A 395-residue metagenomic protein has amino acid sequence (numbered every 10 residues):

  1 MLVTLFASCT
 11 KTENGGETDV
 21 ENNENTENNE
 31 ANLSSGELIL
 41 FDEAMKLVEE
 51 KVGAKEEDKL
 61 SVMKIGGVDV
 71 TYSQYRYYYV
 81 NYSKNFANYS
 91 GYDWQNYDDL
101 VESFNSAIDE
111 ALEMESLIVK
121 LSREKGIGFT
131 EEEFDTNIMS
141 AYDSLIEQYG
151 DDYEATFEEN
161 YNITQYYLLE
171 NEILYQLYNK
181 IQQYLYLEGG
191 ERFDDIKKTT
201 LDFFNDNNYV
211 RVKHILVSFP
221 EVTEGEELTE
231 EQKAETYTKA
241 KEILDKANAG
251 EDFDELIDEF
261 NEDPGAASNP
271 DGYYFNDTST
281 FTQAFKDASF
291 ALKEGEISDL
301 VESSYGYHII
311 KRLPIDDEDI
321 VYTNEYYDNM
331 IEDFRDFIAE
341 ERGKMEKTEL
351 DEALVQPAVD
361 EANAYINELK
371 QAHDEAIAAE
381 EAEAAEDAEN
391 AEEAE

Functional and structural regions predicted by a protein language model:
T4-S8: C-terminal motif of bacterial Sec signal peptides marking the signal peptidase cleavage site
T12-E21, N25-E57, N105, E154-Q232 (+2 more regions): PPIase-associated folding chaperone regions across multiple families
E24-Q165: N-terminal targeting/tethering segments
G67, Q74-R76, E133, L216-E221 (+2 more regions): A mature extracytoplasmic/lumenal domain signature
D69-S73, Q95-S116, G128-E132, Y167-Q176 (+4 more regions): Soluble non-cytosolic domains of exported or imported proteins
Y79, S83-F86, I108, L112-S116 (+10 more regions): Sec/Tat-exported extracytoplasmic proteins
E242-Q283, L313-P314, E318-I320: Peptidyl-prolyl cis-trans isomerase
